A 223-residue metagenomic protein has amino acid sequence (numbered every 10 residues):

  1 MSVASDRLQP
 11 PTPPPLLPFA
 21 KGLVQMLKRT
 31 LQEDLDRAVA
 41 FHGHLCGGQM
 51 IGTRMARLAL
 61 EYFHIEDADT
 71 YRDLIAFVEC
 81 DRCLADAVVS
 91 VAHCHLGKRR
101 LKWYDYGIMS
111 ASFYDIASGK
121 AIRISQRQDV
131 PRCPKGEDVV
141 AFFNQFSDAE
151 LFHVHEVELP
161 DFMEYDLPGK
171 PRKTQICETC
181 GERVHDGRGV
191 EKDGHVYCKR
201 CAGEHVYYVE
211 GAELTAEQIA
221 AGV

Functional and structural regions predicted by a protein language model:
V3-L45, T53-V223: Non-transmembrane, aqueous-exposed alpha-helical and coiled segments at domain scale
